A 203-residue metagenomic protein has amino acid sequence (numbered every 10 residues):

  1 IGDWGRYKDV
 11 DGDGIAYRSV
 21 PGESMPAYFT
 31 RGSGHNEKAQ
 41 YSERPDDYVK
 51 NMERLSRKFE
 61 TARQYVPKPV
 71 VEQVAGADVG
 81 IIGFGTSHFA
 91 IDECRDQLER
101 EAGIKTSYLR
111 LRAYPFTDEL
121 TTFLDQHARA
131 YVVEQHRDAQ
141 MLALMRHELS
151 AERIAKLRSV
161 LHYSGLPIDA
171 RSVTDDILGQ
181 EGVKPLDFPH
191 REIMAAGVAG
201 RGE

Functional and structural regions predicted by a protein language model:
I1-E203: Flexible, low-complexity linker and terminal segments
